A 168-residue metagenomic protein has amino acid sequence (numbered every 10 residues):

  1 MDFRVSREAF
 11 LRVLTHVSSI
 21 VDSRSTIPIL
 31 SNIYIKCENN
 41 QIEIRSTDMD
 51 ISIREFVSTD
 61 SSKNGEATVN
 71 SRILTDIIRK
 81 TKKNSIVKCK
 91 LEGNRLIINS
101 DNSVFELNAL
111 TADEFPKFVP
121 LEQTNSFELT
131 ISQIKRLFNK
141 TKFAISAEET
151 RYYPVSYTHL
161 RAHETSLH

Functional and structural regions predicted by a protein language model:
M1-R161, S166: Structural preference for solvent-exposed beta-strand-turn elements and adjacent flexible terminal/loop segments within
